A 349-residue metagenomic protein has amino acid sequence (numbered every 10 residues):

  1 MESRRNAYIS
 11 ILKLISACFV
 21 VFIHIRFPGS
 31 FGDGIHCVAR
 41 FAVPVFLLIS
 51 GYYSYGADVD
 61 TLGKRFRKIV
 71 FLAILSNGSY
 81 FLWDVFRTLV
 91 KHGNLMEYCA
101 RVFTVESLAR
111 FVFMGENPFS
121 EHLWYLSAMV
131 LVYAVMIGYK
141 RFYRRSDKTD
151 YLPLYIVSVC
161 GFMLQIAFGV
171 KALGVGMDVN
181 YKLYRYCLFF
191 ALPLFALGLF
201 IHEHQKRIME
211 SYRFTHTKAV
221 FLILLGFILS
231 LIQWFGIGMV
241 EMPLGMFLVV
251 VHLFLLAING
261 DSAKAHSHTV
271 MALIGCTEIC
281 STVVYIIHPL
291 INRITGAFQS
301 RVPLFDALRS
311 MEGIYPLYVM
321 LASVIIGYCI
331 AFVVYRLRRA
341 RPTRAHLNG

Functional and structural regions predicted by a protein language model:
M1-A167, C276, C280, V302-G349: Membrane-cytosol interface segments of multi-pass membrane proteins, especially ER/Golgi lipid-handling enzymes
K13-F22, M96-F103, Y186-P193, L255-A265: Hydrophobic alpha-helical transmembrane segments
V21, G198-I201, A257, T277 (+1 more regions): A generic structural signal for nonpolar/aromatic side chains embedded in well-ordered alpha-helices
F22-R26, V284-N292: Histidine-centered catalytic micro-motifs
F31-V43, V112-A128, V170-L194, S230-H252 (+1 more regions): Interfacial loop-to-helix transition and helix-capping segments at the boundaries of transmembrane helices
L131-K171, R185-K206, T215-Q233, G245-D261 (+2 more regions): Hydrophobic transmembrane helix bundles of membrane-integrated enzymes that assemble and modify cell-envelope
K206-I279, L290-Q299, P303-Y318: Alpha-helical transmembrane segments and terminal signal-anchor/GPI-anchor hydrophobic tails, characterized by long
